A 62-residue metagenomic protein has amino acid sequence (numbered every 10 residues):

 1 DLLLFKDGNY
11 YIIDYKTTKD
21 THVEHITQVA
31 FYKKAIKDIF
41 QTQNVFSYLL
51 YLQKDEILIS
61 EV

Functional and structural regions predicted by a protein language model:
D1-V62: Structural signature of nuclease core domains in nucleic-acid processing machines
